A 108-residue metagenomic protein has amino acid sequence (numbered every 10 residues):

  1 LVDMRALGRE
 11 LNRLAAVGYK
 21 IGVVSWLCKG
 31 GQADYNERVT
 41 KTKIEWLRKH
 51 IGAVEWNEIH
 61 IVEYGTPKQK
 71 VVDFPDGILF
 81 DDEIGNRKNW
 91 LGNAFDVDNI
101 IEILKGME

Functional and structural regions predicted by a protein language model:
L1-M4: Short catalytic helix/loop segments, enriched in acidic residues and glycine and frequently bearing histidine
L7-T40, L47: Substrate-recognition element of Asp-dependent hydrolases with the DxDx(T/V) motif
E10-L11, K68, V72, I100-M107: Generic hydrophobic alpha-helical segments
A16-K20, G52-E55, D73-I78, W90-N93: Short glycine/proline-enriched coil/turn segments at helix->beta-strand junctions
I21-V23, K29-D34, P67-K70, N86-N89 (+1 more regions): Short catalytic/ligand-binding loop motif for oxyanion handling, primarily in non-cytosolic enzymes, centered on
V24-C28, T40-Q69: A short, structured active-site edge motif that brings together acidic residues
E58-G85, W90: Conserved Lys-Pro-Asp/Glu-containing loop-to-beta segment of HAD-superfamily phosphomonoesterases, centered on
I78, E83-E108: Asp-based, Mg2+/Mn2+-dependent phosphohydrolase catalytic module
